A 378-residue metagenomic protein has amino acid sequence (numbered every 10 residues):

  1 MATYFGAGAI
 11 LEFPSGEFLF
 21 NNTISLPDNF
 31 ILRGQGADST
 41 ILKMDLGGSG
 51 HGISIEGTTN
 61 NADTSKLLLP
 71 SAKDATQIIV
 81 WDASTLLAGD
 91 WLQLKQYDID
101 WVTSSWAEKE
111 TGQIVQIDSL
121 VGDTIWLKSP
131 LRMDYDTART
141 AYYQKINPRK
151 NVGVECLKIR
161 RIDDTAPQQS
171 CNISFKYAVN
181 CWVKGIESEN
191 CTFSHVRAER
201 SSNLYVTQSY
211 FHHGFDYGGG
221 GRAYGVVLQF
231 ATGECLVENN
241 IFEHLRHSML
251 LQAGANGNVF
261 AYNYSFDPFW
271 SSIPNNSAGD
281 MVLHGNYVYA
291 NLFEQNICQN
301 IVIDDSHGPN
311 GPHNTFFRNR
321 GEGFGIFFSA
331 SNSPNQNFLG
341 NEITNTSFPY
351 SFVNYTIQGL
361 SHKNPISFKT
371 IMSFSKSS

Functional and structural regions predicted by a protein language model:
M1-I31, Q35-G48, Q96-Q113, S129-T137 (+1 more regions): N-terminal extracellular ligand-recognition/capping segment immediately after the signal peptide
F5, T85-A88: Short, well-ordered loop/turn sites that connect or cap secondary structure elements
A9, G16, N22, D28-F30 (+17 more regions): The right-handed parallel beta-helix/beta-solenoid scaffold, focusing on the short coil/turn and N-cap positions
N21-T23, K43-G47, D163-C171, T192-A198 (+7 more regions): Short glycine/acidic-rich loop motifs that flank beta-strands on beta-rich extracellular proteins
I31-Q77, W81, W126-A141, K150-Q169: Right-handed parallel beta-helix/beta-spiral solenoid domain characteristic of secreted/periplasmic
D38, K150-R161, V179-N190, S202-D216 (+5 more regions): Right-handed parallel beta-helix
S49-N61, K95, E294-I297, I303-S378: Extracellular beta-rich repeat passengers
D90, Q96-L120, T124, E155-E238 (+1 more regions): Right-handed parallel beta-helix
